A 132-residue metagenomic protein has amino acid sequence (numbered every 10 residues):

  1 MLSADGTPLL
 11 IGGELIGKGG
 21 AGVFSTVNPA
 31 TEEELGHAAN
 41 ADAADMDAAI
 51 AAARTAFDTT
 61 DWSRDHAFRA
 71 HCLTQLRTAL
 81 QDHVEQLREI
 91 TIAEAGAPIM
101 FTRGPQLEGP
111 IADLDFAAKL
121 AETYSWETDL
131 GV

Functional and structural regions predicted by a protein language model:
M1-A38, H71, Q75, Y124-V132: Terminal low-complexity tails and localization/encapsulation signals of metabolic enzymes
L35-S125: Glycine-rich loop-to-alpha-helix module at the N-terminal edge of alpha/beta enzyme cores
